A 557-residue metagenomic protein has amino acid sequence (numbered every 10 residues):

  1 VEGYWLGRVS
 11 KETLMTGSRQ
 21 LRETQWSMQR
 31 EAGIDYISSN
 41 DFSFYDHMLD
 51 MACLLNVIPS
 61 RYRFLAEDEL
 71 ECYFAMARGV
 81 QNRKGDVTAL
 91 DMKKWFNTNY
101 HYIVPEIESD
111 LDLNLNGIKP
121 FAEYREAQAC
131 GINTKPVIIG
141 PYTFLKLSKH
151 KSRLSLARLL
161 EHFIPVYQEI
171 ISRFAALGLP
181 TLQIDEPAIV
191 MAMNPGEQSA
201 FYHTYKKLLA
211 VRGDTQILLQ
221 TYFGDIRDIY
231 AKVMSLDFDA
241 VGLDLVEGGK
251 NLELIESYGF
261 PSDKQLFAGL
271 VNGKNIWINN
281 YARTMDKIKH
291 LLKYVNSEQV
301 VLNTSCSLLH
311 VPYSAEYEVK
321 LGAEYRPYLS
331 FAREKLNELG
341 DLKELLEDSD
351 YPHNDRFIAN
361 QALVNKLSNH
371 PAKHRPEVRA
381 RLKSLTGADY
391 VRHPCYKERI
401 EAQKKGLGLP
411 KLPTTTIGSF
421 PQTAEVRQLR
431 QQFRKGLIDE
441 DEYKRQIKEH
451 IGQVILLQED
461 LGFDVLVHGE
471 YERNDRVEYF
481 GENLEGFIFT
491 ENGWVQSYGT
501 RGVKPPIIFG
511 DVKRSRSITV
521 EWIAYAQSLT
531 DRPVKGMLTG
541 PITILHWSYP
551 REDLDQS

Functional and structural regions predicted by a protein language model:
V1-S557: Domain-level signal for soluble alpha/beta catalytic cores
